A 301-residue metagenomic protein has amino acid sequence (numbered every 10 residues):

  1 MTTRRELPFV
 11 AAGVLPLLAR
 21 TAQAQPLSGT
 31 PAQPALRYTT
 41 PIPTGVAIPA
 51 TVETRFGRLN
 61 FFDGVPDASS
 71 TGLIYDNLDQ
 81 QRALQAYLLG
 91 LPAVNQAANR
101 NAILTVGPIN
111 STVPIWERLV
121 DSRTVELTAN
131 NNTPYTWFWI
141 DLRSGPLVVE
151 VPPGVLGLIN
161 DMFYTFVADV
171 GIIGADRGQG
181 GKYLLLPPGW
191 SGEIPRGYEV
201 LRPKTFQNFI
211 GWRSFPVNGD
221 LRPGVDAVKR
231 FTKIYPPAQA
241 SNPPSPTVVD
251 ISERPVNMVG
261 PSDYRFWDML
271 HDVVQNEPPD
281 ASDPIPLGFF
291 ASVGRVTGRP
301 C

Functional and structural regions predicted by a protein language model:
E6-A24: N-terminal export signals
P26-C301: A compositional/structural signature for long, glycine/proline-rich flexible linkers and loops on extracytoplasmic
